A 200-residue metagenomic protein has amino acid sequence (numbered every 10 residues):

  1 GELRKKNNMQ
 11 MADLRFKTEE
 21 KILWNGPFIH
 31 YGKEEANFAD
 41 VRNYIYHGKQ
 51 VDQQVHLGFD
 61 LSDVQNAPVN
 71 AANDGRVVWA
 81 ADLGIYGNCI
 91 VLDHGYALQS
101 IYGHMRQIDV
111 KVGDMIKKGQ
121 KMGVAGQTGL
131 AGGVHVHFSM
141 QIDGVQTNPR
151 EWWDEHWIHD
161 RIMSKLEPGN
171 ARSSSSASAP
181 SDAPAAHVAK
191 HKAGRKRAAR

Functional and structural regions predicted by a protein language model:
G1-I45, R161-R200: Polar/charged, compositionally biased leader and regulatory segments
F28-R172, H191: Catalytic cores of peptidoglycan-degrading enzymes
